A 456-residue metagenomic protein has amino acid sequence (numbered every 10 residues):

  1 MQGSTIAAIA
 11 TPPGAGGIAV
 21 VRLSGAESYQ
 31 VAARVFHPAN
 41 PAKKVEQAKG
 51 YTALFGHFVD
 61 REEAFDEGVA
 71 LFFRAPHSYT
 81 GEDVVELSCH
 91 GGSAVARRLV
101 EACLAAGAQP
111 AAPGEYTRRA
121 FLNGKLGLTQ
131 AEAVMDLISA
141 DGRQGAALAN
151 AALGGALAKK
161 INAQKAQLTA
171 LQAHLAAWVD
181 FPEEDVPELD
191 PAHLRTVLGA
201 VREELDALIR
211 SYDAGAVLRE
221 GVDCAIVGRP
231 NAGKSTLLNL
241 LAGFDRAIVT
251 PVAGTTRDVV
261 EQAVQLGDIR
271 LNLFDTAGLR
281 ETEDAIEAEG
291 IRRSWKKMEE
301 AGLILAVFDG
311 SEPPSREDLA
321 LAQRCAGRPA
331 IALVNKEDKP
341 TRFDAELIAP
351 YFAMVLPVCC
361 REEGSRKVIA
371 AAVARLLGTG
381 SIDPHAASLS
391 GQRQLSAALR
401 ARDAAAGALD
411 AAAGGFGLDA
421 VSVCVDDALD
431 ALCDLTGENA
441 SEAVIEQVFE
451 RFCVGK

Functional and structural regions predicted by a protein language model:
M1-A147, A151, G155, I331: A glycine-rich (often HGG/GG-containing) alpha/beta subdomain
Q2-P13, R143-Q265, T282-D284, P313-K456: C-terminal-of-GTPase-core extension/linker across diverse P-loop GTPases
F55-F65, A70-R74, G254-T282, E300: Switch I (G2) and immediately adjacent beta-strands of P-loop GTPase domains
A242, A277-G278, G302, D309 (+1 more regions): Short glycine-/small-residue-rich Rossmann-like dinucleotide-binding loops
L271, L303, I331: Short, Asp-centered acidic motifs that coordinate Mg2+ and/or phosphate in catalytic or ligand-binding sites
L273, V307, L333: Generic enzyme active-site microenvironment
E287-S311: Inter-motif core of Ras-like GTPase G domains
